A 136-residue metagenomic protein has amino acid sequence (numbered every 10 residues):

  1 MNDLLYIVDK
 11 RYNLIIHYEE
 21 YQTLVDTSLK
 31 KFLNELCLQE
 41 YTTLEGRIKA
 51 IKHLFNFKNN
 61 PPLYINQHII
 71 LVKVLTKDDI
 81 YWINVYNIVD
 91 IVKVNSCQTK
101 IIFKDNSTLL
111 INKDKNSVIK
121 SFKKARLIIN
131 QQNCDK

Functional and structural regions predicted by a protein language model:
M1-K136: Eukaryotic intrinsically disordered, low-complexity regulatory linkers and tails enriched in Ser/Thr/Pro
